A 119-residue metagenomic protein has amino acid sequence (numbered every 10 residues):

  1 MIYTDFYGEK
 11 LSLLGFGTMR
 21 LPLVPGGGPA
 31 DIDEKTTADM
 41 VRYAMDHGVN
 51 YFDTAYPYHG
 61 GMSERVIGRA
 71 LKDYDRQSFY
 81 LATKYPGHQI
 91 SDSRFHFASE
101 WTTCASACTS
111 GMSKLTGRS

Functional and structural regions predicted by a protein language model:
M1-F79: N-terminal binding-site loop/beta-alpha segment at the start of enzyme catalytic domains that lines or forms
P22-G27, H88-R94: A short acidic, helix-capping loop that chelates divalent metal ions and anchors anionic groups
Y51, A82, S119: Generic enzyme active-site microenvironment
V66-A70, K84, T103-S110: Generic beta-strand or strand-like secondary-structure segments
Q77-S91: A short, structured active-site edge motif that brings together acidic residues
S93-S119: Glycine/proline-rich, positively charged, aromatic-decorated active-site loop/lid region on the catalytic face
